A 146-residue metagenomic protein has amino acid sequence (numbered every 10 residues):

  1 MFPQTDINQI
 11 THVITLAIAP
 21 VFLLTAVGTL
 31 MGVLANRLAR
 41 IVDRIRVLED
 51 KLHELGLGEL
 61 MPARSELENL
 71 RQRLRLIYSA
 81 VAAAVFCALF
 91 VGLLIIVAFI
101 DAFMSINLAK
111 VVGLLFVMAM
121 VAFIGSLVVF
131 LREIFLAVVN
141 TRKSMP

Functional and structural regions predicted by a protein language model:
M1-P146: Cytosol-facing regions at membranes
